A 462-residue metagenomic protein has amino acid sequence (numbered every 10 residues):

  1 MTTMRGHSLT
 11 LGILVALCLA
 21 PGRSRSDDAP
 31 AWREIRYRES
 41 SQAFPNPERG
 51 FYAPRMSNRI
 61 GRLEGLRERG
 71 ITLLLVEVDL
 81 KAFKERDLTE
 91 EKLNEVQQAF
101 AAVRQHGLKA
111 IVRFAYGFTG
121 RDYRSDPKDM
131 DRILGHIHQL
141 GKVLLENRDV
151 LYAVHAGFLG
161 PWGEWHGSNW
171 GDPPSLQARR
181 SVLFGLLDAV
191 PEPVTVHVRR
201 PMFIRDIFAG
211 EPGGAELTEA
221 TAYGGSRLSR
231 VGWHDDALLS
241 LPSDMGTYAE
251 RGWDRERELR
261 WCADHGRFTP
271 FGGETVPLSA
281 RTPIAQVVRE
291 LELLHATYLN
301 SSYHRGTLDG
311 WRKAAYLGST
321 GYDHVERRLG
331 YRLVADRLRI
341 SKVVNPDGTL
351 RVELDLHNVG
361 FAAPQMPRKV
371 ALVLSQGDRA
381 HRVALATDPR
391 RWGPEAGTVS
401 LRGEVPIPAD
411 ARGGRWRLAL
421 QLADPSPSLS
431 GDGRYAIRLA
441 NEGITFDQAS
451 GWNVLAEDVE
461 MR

Functional and structural regions predicted by a protein language model:
D27-T72, E77: Boundary/entry segment of secreted carbohydrate-active catalytic domains
L63-G117, R132: Aromatic-lined substrate-binding rim segments of carbohydrate-active enzymes
L80-E90, D122-D131, W165-S175: The substrate-binding groove and active-site-proximal loops of carbohydrate-active enzymes, especially glycoside
K92-R104, D126-A153, Q177-A189: An active-site-proximal structural segment forming one wall of the substrate-binding cleft that immediately precedes
I111-G120, L140-P173: Active-site groove signature of glycoside hydrolases
A153-G160, E164, S168-R305: Catalytic-core regions of glycoside hydrolase
P283-L338: Catalytic cores of secreted or luminal carbohydrate-active enzymes
D323-R462: Extracellular/luminal regions of secreted and cell-surface proteins that mediate adhesion/ECM remodeling
